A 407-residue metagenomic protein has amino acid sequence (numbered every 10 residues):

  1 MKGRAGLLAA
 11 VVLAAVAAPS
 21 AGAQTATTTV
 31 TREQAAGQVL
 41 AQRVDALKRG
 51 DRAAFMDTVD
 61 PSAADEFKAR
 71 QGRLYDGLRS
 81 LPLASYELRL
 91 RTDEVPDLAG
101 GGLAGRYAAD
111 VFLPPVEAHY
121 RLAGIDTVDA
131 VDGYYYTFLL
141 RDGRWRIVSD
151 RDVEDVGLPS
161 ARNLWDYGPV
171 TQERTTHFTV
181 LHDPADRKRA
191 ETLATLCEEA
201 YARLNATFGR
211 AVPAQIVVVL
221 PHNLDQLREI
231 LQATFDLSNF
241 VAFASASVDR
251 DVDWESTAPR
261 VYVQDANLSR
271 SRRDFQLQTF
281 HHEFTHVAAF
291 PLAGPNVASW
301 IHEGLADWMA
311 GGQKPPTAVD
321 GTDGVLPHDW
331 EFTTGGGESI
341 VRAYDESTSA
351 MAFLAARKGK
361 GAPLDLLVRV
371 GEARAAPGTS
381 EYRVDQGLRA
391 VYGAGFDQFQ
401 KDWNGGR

Functional and structural regions predicted by a protein language model:
M1-L8: Bacterial N-terminal signal peptides that target proteins for export
A9-A17: Bacterial N-terminal signal peptides
S20-Q24, L122-G168: Short beta-strand edge/turn micro-motifs at domain boundaries
T25-Q38, D45, R52-A109, Y382: Short solvent-exposed beta->alpha transition segments
V30-Q38, A46-A53, P61-S62, P184-E199 (+7 more regions): Soluble non-cytosolic domains of exported or imported proteins
R174-A298, P315-T317, T333, A375-G387: Juxtacatalytic substrate-recognition/specificity segment
L292-V341, R389-N404: Post-HExxH zinc-binding segment in Zn-dependent metallohydrolases
T333-R407: Pan-zinc metallopeptidase signature
